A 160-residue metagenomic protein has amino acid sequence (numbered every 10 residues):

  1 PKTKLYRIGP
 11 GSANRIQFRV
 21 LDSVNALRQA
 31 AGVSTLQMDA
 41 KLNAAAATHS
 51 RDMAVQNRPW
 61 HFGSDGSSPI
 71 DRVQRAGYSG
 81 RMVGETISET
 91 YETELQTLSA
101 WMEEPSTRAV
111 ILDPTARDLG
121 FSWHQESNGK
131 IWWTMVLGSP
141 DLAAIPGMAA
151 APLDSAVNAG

Functional and structural regions predicted by a protein language model:
P1-Q56: A short alpha-helix/helix-coil micro-patch that ends at or immediately precedes a cysteine
P1-T3, R7, N14, S88-G160: Disulfide-stabilized extracellular recognition modules
N25, I70, R108: Short glycine-/small-residue-rich flexible loop motifs, especially phosphate/cofactor-binding loops
R28, L36, Q74-A76, F121 (+1 more regions): Mature, folded catalytic cores of secreted/periplasmic enzymes
Q29-S34, Y78, M82-V83, A116-L119 (+1 more regions): Loop/turn elements at helix/coil->beta-strand transitions in domains of secreted/extracellular proteins
N43-T93, I111: Short, surface-exposed glycine/acidic/tryptophan-bearing loops
